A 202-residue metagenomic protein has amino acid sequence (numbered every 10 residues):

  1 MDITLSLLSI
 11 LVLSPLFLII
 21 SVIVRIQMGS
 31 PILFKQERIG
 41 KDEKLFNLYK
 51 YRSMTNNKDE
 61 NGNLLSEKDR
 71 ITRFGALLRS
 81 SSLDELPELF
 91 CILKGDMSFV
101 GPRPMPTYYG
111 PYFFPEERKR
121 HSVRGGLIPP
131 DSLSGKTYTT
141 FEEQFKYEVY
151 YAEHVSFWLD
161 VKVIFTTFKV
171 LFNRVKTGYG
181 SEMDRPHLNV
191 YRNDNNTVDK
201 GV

Functional and structural regions predicted by a protein language model:
M1, L48, E67-I71, L86 (+2 more regions): Alpha-helical membrane-protein architecture signal
M1-N56, K162-V202: A hydrophobic, helix-centered structural microdomain
S6, F34, T72-A76, Y108 (+1 more regions): Positions in alpha-helical segments
L11-S14, S80-D84, V100, K136 (+1 more regions): Residue-level signal for short amphipathic helical patches enriched in basic/charged and nearby hydrophobic residues
R25-I26, S80, I92, K136: Conserved catalytic core of Hanks-type protein kinase domains
P31, F90-V202: Hydrophobic structural segments characteristic of membrane proteins
F34-R70, L127-Y147: Short, glycine-rich, amphipathic interfacial segments at transmembrane boundaries or analogous
L64-G110: Conserved, function-defining core regions and hallmark residues within catalytic/recognition domains
